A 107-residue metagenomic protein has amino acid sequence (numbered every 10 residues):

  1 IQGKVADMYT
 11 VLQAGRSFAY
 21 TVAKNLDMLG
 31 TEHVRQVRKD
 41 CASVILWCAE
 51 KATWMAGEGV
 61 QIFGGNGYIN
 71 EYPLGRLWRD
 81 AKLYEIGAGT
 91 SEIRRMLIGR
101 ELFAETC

Functional and structural regions predicted by a protein language model:
I1-C107: Alpha-helical interface subdomain recognition
